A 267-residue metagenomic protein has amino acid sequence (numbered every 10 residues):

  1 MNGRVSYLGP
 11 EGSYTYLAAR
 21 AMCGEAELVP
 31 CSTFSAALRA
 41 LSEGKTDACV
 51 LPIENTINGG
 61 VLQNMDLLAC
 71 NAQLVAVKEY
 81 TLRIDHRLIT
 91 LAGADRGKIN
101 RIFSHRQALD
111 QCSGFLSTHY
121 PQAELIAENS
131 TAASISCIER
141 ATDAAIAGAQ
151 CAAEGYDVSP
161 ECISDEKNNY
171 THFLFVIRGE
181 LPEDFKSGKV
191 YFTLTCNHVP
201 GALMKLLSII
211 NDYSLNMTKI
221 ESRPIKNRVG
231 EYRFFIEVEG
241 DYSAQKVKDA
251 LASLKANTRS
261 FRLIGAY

Functional and structural regions predicted by a protein language model:
M1-Y267: Domain-level signature for soluble enzymes in the chorismate/prephenate branch of the shikimate pathway
